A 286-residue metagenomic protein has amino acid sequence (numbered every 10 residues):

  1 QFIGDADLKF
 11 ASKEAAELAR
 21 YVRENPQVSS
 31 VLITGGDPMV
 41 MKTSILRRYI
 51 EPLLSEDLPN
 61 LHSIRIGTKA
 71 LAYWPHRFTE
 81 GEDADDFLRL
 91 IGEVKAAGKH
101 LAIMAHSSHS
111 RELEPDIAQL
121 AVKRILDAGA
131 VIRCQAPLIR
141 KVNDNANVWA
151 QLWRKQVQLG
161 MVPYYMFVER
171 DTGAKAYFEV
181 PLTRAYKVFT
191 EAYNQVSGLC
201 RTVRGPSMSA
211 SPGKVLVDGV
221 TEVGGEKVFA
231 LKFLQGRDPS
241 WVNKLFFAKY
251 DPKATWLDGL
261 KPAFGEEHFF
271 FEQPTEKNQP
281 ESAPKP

Functional and structural regions predicted by a protein language model:
Q1-S12, I66: Canonical Radical SAM [4Fe-4S] cluster-binding loop centered on the CxxxCxxC motif and its immediate flanking residues
I3-G4, W74, R140, S209: Generic, ordered loop/turn and secondary-structure boundary motif
A15-S30, M39-V196: Conserved AdoMet/S-adenosylmethionine-binding subsite of the radical SAM
G36: Short acidic donor-binding/metal-coordinating loop in glycosyltransferase active sites
A150, R154-P286: Auxiliary Fe-S-binding modules of radical SAM enzymes
